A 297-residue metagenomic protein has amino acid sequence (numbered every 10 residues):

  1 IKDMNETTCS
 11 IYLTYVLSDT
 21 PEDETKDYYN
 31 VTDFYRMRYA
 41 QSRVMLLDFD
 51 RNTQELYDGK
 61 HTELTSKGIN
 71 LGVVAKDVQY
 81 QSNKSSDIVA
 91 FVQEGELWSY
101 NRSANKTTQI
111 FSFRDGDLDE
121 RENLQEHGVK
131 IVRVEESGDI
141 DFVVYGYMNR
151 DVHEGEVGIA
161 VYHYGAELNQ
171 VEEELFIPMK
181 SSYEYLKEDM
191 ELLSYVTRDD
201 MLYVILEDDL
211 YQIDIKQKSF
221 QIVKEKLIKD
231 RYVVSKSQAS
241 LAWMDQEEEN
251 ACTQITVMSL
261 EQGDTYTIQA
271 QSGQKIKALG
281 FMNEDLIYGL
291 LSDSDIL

Functional and structural regions predicted by a protein language model:
I1-T25, V129-E136: Surface-exposed, charged secondary-structure patches
K2-C9, Y39-S42, G280-E284: A short, structured loop/turn motif at beta-sheet edges
C9-I11, V78-Y100, K130-Y162, E191-L206 (+2 more regions): Short beta-strand elements that form the blades of beta-propeller/WD-repeat-like and other beta-sheet-rich scaffold
L13-T14, D27-V44: Hydrophobic membrane/lipid-contacting segments
D19-D27, D33-Y35, D77-V78, E191: Catalytic micro-motifs at enzyme active sites that drive phosphoryl/nucleotidyl and oxygen chemistry
Y28-R36, D209, R231, T267: Well-ordered beta-strand positions in beta-sheet-rich domains
S42-L71, E96-E122, H153-L186, I205-E225 (+2 more regions): Surface-exposed loop/turn elements that mediate protein-protein interactions on large endomembrane-trafficking
V73-Q81, L118-E135, K180-Y195, E225-S237 (+1 more regions): Repeated scaffold domains used in trafficking and secretory/extracellular systems, primarily beta-propellers
